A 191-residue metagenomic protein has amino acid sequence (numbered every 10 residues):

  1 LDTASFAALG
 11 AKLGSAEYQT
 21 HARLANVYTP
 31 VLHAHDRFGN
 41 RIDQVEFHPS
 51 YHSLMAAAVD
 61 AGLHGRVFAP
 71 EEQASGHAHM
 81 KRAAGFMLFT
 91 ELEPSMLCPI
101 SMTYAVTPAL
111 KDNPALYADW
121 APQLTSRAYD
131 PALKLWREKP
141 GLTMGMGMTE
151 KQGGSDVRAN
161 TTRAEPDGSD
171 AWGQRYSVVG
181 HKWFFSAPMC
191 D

Functional and structural regions predicted by a protein language model:
L1-S75, P94: Extended, charge-enriched "interface" segments that sit outside catalytic cores
H52-C190: Glycine-rich flavin
